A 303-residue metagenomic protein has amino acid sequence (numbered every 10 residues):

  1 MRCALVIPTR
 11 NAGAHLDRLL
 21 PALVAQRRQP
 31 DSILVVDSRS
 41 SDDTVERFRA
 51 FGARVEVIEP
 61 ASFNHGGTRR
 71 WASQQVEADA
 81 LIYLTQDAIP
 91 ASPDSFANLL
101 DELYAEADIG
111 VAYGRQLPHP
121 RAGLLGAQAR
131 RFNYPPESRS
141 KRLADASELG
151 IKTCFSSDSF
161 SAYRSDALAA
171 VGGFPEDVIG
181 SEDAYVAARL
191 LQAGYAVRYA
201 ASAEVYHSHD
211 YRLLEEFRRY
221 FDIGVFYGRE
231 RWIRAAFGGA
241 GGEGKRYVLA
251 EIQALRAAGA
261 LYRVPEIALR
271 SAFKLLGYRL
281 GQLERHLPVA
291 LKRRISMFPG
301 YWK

Functional and structural regions predicted by a protein language model:
P21-P30: Short, acidic, metal-binding catalytic loop of nucleotide-sugar glycosyltransferases
D37-V45, I89: A conserved acidic beta->alpha catalytic loop
E59-V76: Glycine-rich, basic loop-to-helix element that forms the pyrophosphate-binding segment of sugar-nucleotide handling
D79-I89: Short beta-strand-to-loop acidic/aromatic patch adjacent to the donor-nucleotide binding site
D94-A127: Conserved donor NDP-sugar-binding/catalytic core segment of glycosyltransferases
L143-Y163, I179: A recurrent flexible, glycine/aromatic-enriched loop bordering the glycosyltransferase active site that acts as
G180-V186: Acidic donor-binding loop at a coil-to-helix junction in glycosyltransferase catalytic cores that engages
D222, R229, A236-K303: Non-catalytic, C-terminal membrane-associated alpha-helical segments of glycosyltransferases
